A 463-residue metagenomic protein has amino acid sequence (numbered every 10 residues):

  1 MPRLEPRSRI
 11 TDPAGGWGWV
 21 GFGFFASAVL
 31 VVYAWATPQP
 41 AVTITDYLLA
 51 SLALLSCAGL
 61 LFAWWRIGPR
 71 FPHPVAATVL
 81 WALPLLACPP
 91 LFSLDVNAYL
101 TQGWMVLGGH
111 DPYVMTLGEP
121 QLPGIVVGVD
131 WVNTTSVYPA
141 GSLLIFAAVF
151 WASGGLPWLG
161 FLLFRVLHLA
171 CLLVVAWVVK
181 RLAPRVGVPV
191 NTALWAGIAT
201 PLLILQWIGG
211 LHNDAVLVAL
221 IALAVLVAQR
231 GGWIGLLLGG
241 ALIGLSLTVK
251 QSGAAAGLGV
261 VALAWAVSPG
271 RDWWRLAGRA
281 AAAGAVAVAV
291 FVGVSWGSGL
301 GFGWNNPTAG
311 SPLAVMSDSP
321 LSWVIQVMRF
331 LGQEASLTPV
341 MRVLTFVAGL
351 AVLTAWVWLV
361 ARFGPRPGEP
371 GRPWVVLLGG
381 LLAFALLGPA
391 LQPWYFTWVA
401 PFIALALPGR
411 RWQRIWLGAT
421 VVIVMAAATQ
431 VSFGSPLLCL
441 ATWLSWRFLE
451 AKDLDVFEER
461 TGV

Functional and structural regions predicted by a protein language model:
M1-A87, P373-W374, K452, V463: Start-transfer (signal-anchor) and selected internal transmembrane alpha helices of multi-pass inner/ER membrane
S56-W64, L162-V186, V218-A219, L353-A361: Transmembrane-helix motifs of polytopic, lipid-linked glycan transferases
F71-R165, L169: Intramembrane catalytic core of multi-pass membrane enzymes that act on lipidic substrates
T78-W81, L169, L182, V190-G231 (+2 more regions): Membrane-embedded helix bundles of polyisoprenyl
P157, F161, L194-L217, A385 (+4 more regions): Aromatic- and kink-enriched transmembrane "portal" helix at the membrane-lumen/periplasm boundary that abuts
A256-V288: Perimembrane helix-loop-helix junctions
V292, A309-L387, V456-V463: Aromatic/glycine/proline-enriched transmembrane-helix motif characteristic of membrane-embedded glycan-assembly enzymes
P408-V463: Aromatic-enriched
